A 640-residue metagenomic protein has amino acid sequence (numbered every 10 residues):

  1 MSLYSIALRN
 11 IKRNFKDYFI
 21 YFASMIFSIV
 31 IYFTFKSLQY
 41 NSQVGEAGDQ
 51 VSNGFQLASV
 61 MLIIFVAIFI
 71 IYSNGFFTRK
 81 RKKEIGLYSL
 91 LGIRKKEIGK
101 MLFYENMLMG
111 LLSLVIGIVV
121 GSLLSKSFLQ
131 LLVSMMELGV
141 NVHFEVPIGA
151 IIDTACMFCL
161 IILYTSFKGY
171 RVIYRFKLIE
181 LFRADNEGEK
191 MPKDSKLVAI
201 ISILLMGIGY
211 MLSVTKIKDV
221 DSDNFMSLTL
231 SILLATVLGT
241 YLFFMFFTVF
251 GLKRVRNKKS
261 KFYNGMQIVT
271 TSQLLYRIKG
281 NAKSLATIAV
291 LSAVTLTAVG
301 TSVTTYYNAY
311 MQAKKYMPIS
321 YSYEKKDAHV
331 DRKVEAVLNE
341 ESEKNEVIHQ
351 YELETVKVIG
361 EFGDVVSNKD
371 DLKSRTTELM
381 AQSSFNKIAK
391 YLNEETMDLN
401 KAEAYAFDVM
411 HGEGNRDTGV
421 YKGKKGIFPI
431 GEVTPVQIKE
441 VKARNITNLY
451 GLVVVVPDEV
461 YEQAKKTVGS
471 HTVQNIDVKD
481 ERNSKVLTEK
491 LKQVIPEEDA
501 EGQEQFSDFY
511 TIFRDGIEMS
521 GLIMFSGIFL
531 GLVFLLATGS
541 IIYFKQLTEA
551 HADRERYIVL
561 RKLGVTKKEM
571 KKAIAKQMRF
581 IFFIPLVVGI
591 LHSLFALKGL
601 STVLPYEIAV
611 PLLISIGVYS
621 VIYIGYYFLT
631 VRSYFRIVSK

Functional and structural regions predicted by a protein language model:
M1, R175-K190, H551-A552, R636-K640: Short cytosolic juxtamembrane segments of multi-pass membrane proteins
L3-K12, V269-R277: A short amphipathic helical element positioned immediately N-terminal to and/or at the very start of a transmembrane
F15-S42, Q50-G86, N106-V120, I200-L205 (+5 more regions): Hydrophobic alpha-helical transmembrane segments of multi-pass inner-membrane transport and secretion
F19, A23-S24, V30-T34, C156-I161 (+4 more regions): Alpha-helical transmembrane segments, especially those used as permease/efflux helices and single-pass anchors
F27-Y40, Y72-N74, K83, M109-L138 (+6 more regions): Small-residue-rich transmembrane alpha-helices
S52, G99-L108, K571-A575: Interfacial transmembrane-helix starts/ends
Q312-A313, I319-K326, V330-L536: Basic-flanked hydrophobic alpha-helices used for secretion and membrane insertion
